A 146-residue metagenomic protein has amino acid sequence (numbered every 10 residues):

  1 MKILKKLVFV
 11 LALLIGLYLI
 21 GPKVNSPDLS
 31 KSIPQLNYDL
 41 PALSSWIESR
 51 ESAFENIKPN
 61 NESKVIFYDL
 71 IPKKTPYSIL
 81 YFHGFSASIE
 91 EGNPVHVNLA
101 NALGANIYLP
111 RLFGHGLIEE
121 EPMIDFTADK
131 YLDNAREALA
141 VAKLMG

Functional and structural regions predicted by a protein language model:
M1-V8, A128: Structural motif marking the loop-to-transmembrane transition
K5-P22: Hydrophobic membrane-insertion alpha-helices, especially the h-region of bacterial N-terminal signal peptides
N25-N37: Ser/Thr/Pro/Gly-rich low-complexity linker/stalk segments immediately outside membranes or between
K31, H83, I124: Flexible, active-site-adjacent loop/turn segments at secondary-structure boundaries
P34-K74: N-terminal cap/lid segment of alpha/beta-hydrolase-fold proteins
P59-L112: Short, surface-exposed "cap/lid" segments of acyl-processing enzymes
L117-G146: Catalytic nucleophile-loop/oxyanion-hole region of alpha/beta-hydrolase and closely related hydrolase-like folds
